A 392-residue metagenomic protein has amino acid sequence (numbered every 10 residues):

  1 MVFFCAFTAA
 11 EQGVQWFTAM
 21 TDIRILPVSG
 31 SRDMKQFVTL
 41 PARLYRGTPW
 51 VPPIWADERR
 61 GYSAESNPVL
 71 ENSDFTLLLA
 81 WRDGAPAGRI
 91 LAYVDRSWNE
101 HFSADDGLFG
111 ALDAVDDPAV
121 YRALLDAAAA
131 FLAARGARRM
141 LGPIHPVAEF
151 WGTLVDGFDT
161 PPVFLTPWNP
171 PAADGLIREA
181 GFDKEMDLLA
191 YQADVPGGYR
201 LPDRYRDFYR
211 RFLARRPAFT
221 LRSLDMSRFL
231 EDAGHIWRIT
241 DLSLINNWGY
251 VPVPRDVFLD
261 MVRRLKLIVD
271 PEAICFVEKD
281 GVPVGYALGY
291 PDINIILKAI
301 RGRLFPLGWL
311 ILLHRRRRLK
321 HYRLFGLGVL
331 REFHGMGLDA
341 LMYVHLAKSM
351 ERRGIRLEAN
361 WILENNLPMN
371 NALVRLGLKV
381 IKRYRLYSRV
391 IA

Functional and structural regions predicted by a protein language model:
T21-R60, A129: TRNA-binding/sensing appendages of the translation machinery
D22-I23, P167-G249: Acyltransferase donor/substrate-recognition loop-hinge adjacent to the catalytic core
M34, P86, R96-N99, A148-F150 (+6 more regions): Flexible loop/turn segments at secondary-structure boundaries
P41-R82, I90-E100, S223, S227-L327: A conserved beta-strand-loop-helix scaffold within acyl/acetyltransferase catalytic domains
N99-G181, I300-L376: Acyl-donor binding region in acyl/amide transferases
